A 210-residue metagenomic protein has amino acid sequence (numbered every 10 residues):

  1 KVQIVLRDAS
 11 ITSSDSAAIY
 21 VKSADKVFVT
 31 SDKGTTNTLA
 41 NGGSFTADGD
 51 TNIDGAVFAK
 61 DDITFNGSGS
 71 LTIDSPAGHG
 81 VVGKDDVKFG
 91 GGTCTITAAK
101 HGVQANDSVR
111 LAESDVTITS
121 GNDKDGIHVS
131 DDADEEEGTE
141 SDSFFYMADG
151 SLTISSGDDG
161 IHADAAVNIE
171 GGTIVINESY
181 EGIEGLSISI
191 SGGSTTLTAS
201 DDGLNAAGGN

Functional and structural regions predicted by a protein language model:
K1-N210: A composition-driven surface/loop motif
